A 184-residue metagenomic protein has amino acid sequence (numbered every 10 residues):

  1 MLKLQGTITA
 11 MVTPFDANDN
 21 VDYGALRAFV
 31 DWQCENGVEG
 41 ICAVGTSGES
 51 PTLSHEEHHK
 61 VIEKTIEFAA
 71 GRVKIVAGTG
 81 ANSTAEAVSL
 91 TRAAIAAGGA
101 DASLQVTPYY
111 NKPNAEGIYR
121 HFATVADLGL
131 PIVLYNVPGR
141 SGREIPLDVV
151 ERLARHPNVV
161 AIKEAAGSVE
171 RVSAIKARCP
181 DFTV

Functional and structural regions predicted by a protein language model:
L2-E144, V150: Active-site beta->alpha loop and helix N-cap motifs at the rims of alpha/beta catalytic domains
L128-L130, G139-V184: Catalytic alpha/beta core domains of metabolic enzymes, predominantly
